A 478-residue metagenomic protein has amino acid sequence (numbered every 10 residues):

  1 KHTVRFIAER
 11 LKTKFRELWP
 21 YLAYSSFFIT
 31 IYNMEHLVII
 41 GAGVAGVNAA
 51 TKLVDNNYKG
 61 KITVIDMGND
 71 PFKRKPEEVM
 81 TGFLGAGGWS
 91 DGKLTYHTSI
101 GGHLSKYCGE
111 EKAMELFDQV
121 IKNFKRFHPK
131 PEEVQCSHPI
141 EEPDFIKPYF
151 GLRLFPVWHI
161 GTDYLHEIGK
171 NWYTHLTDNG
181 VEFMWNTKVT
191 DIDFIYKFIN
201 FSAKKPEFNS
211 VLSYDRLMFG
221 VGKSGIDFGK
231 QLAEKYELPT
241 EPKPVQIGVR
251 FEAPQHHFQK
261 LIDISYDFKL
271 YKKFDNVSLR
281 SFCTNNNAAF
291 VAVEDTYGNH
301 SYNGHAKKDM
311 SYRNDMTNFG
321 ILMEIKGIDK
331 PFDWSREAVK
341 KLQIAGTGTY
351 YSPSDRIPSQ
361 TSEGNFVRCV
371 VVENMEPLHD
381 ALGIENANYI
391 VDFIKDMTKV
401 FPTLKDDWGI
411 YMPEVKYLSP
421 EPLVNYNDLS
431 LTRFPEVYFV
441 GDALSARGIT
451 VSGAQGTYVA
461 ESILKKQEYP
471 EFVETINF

Functional and structural regions predicted by a protein language model:
K1-L11: Extreme N-terminal basic, low-complexity initiation segments that serve as generic localization/processing leaders
V4, A23-Y24: Intrinsically disordered, low-complexity segments
A8, R16, T30-Y32: Residues marking helix boundaries in flexible regions
R10-T13, L22, P422-V424: Intrinsically disordered, low-complexity segments enriched in proline/serine/threonine
Y24-T30: Short, positively charged and aromatic/hydrophobic N-terminal segments
E35-G101, H138-F478: Residues forming the flavin
G82-Q135: Dinucleotide-binding Rossmann-like beta1-alpha1 core, especially the glycine-rich loop that anchors the ADP
